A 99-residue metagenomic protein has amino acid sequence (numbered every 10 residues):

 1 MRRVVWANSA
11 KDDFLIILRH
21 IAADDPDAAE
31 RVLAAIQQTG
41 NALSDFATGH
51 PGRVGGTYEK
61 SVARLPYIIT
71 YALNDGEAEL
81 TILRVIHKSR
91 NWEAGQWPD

Functional and structural regions predicted by a protein language model:
M1-W6, I86-R90: Short, exposed beta-strand "edge-strand" segments with a Pro/Gly-rich flavor and a Y/T-containing core
R2-T57, G76-E77: Basic, Lys/Arg-enriched alpha-helical interface segments
Y58-V62: A beta-hairpin/wing motif
L65: ATP/adenylate-binding site constellation spanning eukaryotic-like Ser/Thr protein kinases, ABC-transporter
I68, A72-D99: Enriched for short, Lys/Arg-rich terminal
